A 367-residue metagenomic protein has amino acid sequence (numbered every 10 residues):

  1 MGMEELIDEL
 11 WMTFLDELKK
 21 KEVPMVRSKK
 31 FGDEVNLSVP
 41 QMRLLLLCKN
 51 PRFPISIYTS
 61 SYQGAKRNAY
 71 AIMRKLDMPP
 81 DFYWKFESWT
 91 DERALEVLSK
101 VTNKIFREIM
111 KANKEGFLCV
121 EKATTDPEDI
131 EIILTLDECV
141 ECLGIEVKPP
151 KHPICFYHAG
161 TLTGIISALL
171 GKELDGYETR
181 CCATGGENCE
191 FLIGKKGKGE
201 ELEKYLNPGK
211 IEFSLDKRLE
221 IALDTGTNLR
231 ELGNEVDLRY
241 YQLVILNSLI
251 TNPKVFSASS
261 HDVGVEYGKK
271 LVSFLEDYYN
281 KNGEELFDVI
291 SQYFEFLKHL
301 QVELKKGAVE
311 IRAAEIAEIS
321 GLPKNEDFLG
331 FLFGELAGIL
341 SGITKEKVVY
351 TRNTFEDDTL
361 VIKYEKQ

Functional and structural regions predicted by a protein language model:
M1-F156, L174-F331, E335, G342 (+2 more regions): N-terminal accessory segment detector
